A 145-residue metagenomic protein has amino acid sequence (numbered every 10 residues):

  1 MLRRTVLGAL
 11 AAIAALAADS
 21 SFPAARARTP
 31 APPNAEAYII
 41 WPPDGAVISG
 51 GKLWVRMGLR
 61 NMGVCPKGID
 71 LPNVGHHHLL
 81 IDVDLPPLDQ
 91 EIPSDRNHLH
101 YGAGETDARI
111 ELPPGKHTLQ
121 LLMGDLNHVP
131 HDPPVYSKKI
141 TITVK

Functional and structural regions predicted by a protein language model:
R3-L7: N-terminal export leaders
R26-G50: Short, compositionally biased P/S/T/A/G/V-rich stretches that sit at domain boundaries
G51, P113-G115: A glycine-anchored, Pro-Gly-centered beta-turn/N-cap motif
G58-I69: Short amphipathic, basic-aromatic surface patches that mediate peripheral association with negatively charged
I69-H77, Y136: Short coil-to-beta strand junction motifs in C2/discoidin
P86-L88, G124-V135: Short acidic/polar inter-strand loop motif in beta-rich domains
P133-K145: Short beta-strand elements
